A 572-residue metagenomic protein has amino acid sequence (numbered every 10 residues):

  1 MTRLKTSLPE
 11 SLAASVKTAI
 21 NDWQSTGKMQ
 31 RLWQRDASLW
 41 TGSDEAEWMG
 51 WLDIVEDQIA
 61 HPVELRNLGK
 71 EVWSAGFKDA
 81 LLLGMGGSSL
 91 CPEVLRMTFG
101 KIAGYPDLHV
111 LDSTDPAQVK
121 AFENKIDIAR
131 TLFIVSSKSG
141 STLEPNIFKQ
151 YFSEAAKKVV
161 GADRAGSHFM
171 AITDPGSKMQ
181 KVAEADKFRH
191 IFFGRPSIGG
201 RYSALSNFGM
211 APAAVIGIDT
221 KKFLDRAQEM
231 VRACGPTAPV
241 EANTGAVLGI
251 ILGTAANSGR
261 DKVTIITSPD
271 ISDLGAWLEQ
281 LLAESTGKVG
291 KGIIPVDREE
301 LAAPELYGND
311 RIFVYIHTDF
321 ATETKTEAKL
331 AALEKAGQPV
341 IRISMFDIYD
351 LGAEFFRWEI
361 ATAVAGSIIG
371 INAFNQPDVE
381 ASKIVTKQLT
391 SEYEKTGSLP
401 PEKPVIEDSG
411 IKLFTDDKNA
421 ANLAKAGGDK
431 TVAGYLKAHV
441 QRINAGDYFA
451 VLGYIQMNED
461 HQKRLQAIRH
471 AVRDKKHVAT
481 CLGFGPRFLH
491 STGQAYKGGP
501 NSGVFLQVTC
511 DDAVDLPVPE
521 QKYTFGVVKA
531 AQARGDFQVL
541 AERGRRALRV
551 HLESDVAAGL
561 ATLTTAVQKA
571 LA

Functional and structural regions predicted by a protein language model:
M1-W73, F320, K329, R342 (+6 more regions): Extended, charge-enriched "interface" segments that sit outside catalytic cores
K70-A238, I312-A321, E327-F346, Q388: Glycine-rich phosphate-binding loops that contact phosphosugars or nucleotide phosphates
M97-G100, N124-D127, Q150-Y151, A185-F188 (+7 more regions): Short, solvent-exposed amphipathic alpha-helical segments in soluble enzyme and RNA/protein-processing domains
K158-F313, T322-E323, F355-H477: Active-site phosphate/pyrophosphate-binding segments
D163, F188, E284-I293, L330-I343 (+3 more regions): Structural alpha-beta junctions
N375, E380, K395-P401, A426 (+3 more regions): C-terminal amphipathic alpha-helical interaction region
I468-G498: Amphipathic alpha-helical packing elements
P486-K522: Conserved, well-ordered active-site substructure
